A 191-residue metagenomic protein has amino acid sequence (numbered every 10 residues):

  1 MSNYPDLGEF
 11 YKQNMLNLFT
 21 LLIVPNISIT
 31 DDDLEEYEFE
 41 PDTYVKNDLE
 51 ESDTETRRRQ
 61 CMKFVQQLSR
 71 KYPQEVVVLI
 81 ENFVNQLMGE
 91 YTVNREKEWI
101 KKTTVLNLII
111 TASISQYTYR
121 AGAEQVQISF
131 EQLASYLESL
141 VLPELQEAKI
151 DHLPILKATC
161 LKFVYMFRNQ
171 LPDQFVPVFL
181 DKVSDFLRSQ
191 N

Functional and structural regions predicted by a protein language model:
M1-E144: Alpha-helical repeat/alpha-solenoid scaffolds of the HEAT/ARM/MIF4G superfamily and closely related elongated all-alpha
T54, E98, K149-L153, Q190-N191: Short inter-helical turns and helix N-cap capping residues of alpha-solenoid HEAT/ARM repeat scaffolds
R59, T103, P154-A158, P177: Alpha-solenoid HEAT/ARM repeat scaffold
M62, L106, A158-L161, Y165: Hydrophobic core positions within HEAT/HEAT-like alpha-solenoid repeats
E131-Y136, I155, D173-F175: Short helix-capping and inter-helix turn/linker motifs at the boundaries of alpha-helical repeat units
L145-Q146, D185: Amphipathic alpha-helical segments of tetratricopeptide repeats
R168-L171: Structural detector for internal amphipathic alpha-helices that build alpha-solenoid repeat scaffolds
V183-N191: Short, intrinsically disordered, charge-balanced linker/junction segments flanking boundaries in proteins
